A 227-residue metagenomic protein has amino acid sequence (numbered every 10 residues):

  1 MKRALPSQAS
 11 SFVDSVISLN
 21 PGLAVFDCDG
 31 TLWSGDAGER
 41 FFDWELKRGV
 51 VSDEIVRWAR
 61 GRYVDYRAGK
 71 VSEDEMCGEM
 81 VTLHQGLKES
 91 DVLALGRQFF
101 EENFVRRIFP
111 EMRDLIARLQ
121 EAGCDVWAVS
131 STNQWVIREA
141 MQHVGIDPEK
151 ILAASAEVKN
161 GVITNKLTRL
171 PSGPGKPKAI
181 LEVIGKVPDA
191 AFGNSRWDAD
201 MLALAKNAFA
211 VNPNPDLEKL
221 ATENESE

Functional and structural regions predicted by a protein language model:
M1-L23, S90-W127, S131-E227: C-terminal cap/substrate-recognition subdomain and adjoining C-terminal extension of metal-dependent phosphatase-like
N20-G38, L202: Asp-based phosphoryl-transfer active-site loop
D27, E79, I151: Residue-level signal for pocket-adjacent positions within structured domains
A37-G38, F42-R118: A metal-dependent, Asp-based hydrolase signature
